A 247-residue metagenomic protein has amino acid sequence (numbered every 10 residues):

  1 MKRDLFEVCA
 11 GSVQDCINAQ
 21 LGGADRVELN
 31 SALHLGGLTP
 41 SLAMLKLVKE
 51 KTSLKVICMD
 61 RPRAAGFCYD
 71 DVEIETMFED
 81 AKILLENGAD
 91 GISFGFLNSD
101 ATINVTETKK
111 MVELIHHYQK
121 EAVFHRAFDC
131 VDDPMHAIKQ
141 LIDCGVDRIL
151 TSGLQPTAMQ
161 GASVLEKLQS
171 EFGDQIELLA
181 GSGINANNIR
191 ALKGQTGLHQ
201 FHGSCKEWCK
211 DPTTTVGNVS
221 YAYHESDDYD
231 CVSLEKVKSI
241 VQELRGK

Functional and structural regions predicted by a protein language model:
D4-V8, V27-L29, V56-D60, I92-F94 (+4 more regions): Hydrophobic faces of well-ordered beta-strands that scaffold small-molecule active sites in alpha/beta enzyme cores
G11-L21, C68-D80, D129-C144, L178 (+1 more regions): Catalytic cores of alpha/beta
Q14, L33-T52, V72-I74, N98-I115 (+4 more regions): Active-site-adjacent beta->alpha loops and helix N-cap segments on the catalytic face of soluble alpha/beta enzymes
G22, K51, N87-G88, D143-C144 (+2 more regions): Structural motif
E28-L38, I83, N87-S99, V146-M159 (+1 more regions): Glycine-rich phosphate-binding active-site loops on the catalytic face of alpha/beta enzymes
G37-A64, I103-R126, A162-N185, E225-K247: Alpha-helix-loop-beta-strand connector modules within alpha/beta enzyme cores
R63-Y69, N98: A short acidic, helix-capping loop that chelates divalent metal ions and anchors anionic groups
I138-Q140, C144-S204, D228-K236: Catalytic alpha/beta core domains of metabolic enzymes, predominantly
